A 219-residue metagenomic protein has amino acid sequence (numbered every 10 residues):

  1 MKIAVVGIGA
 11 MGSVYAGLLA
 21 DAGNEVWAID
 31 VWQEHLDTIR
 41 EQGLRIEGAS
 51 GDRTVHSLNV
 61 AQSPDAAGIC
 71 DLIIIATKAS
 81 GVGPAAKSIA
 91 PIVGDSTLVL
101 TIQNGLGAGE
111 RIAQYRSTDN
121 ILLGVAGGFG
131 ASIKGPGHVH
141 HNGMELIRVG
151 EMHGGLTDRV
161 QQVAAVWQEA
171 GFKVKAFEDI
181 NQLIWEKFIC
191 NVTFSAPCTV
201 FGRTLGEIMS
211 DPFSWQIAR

Functional and structural regions predicted by a protein language model:
M1-D52: NAD(P)+-binding Rossmann beta1-loop-alpha1 motif at the extreme N-terminus of oxidoreductases
V5, I29, I75-A76, I102 (+3 more regions): Active-site-adjacent beta-strand anchor residues
I29, R53-H138: Rossmann-like NAD(P)(H) cofactor-binding subdomain of soluble oxidoreductases
H35-T38, G109-E110, T157: Short, charged/polar "capping" segments at the starts of alpha-helices and the immediately preceding loops
P91-I92, Y115-N120, P136-R219: Internal alpha-helical scaffold of NAD(P)-dependent oxidoreductase catalytic cores
